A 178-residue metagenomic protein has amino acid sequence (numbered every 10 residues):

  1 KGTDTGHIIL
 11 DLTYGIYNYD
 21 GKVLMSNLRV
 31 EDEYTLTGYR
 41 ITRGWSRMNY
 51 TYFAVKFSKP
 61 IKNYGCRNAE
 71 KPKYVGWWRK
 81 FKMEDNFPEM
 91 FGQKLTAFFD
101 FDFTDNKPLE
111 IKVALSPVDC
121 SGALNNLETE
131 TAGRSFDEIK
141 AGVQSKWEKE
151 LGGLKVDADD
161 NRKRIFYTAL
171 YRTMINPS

Functional and structural regions predicted by a protein language model:
K1-S178: Beta-sandwich/jelly-roll carbohydrate-recognition scaffolds of carbohydrate-active enzymes
